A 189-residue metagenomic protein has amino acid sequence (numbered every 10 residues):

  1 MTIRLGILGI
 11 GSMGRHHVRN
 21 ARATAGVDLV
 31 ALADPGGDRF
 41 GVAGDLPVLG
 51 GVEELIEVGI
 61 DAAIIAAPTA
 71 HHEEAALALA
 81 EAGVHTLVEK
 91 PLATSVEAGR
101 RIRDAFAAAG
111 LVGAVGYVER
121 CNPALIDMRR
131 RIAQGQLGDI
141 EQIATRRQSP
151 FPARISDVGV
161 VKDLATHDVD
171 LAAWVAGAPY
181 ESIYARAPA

Functional and structural regions predicted by a protein language model:
M1-G44: N-terminal Rossmann-like dinucleotide-binding module
H17, L46-A105: Beta-loop-alpha module in the N-terminal Rossmann-like domain of NAD(P)-dependent dehydrogenases, especially those
V27, V84, A109-V112: Short, well-ordered coil/turn segments that N-cap beta-strands
A31, A62, Q142: Short, Asp-centered acidic motifs that coordinate Mg2+ and/or phosphate in catalytic or ligand-binding sites
A70, A93-I155: A contiguous active-site-proximal alpha/beta segment in oxidoreductase catalytic domains
F151-A189: Rossmann-like dinucleotide-binding domain that binds NAD(P)(H)
